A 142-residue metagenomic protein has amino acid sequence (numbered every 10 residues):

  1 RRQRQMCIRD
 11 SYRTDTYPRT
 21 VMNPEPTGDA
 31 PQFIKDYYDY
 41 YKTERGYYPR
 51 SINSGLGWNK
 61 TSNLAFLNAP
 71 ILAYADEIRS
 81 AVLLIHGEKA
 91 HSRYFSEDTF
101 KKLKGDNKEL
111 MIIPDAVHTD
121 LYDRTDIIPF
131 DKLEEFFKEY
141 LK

Functional and structural regions predicted by a protein language model:
Q3-I8: Short, small-residue-biased leader/transition segments that mark boundaries at the very start of proteins
T16-S51: Extended, charge-rich helix/loop segments that form flexible, surface "patches" used to engage negatively charged
G57-Y74, S80: Active-site nucleophile elbow and catalytic-triad environment of alpha/beta-hydrolase enzymes
F66, H86-E97: Conserved alpha/beta-hydrolase "acid-adjacent" motif
A75-R79, K102-D106: Short, conserved loop/helix-junction motifs that constitute active-site signature segments in enzyme catalytic cores
I78, L84-H86: Short beta-strand/loop motif that positions the catalytic acidic residue of the alpha/beta-hydrolase fold
A116-I127: Catalytic histidine-centered segment of alpha/beta-hydrolase-like enzymes
K132-Y140: C-terminal alpha-helix
